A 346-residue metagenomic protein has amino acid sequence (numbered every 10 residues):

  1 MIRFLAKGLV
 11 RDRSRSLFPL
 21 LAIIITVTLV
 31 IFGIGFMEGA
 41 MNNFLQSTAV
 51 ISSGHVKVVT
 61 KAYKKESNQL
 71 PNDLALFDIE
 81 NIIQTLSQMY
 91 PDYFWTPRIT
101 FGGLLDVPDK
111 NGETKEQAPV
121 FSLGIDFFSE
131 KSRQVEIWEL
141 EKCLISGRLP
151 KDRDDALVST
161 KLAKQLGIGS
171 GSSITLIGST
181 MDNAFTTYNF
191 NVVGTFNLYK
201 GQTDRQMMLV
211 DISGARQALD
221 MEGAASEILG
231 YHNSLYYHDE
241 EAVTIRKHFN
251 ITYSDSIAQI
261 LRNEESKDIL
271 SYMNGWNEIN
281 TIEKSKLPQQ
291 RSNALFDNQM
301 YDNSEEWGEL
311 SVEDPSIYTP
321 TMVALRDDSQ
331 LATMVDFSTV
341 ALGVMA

Functional and structural regions predicted by a protein language model:
M1-D12, I51, E116, F296 (+1 more regions): Feature of multi-pass inner-membrane transport and sensor proteins that recognizes transmembrane helices together
M1-I31, G35, S329: N-terminal Sec/SRP start-transfer signal
L21, F337-A346: Internal alpha-helical transmembrane segments of multipass membrane proteins, especially hydrophobic lipid-embedded
I23, G54, V59-Y63: Short, conserved active-site loops that position catalytic residues or coordinate cofactors/metal ions across diverse
T28-V58: Alpha-helical transmembrane segments
K61, K65, P71-A224, S254-D255 (+2 more regions): A structural signal for hydrophobic secondary-structure junctions, strongest on transmembrane helix-loop-helix units
T180-T339: Mechanotransmission and gating elements of multispan inner-membrane complexes involved in transport and envelope
